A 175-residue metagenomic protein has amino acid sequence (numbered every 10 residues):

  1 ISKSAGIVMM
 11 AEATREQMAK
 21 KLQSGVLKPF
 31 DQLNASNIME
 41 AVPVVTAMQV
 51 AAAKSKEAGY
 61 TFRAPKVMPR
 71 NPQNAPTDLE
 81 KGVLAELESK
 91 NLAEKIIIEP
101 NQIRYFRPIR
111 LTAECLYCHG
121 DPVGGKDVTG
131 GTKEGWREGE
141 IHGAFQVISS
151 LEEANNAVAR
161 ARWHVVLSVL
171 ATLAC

Functional and structural regions predicted by a protein language model:
I1-R110, G124-C175: Extracytoplasmic c-type cytochrome modules immediately beyond a signal peptide or single-pass transmembrane anchor
A113: Cys/His-enriched microdomains
L116-G124: Detector for the c-type heme attachment site
